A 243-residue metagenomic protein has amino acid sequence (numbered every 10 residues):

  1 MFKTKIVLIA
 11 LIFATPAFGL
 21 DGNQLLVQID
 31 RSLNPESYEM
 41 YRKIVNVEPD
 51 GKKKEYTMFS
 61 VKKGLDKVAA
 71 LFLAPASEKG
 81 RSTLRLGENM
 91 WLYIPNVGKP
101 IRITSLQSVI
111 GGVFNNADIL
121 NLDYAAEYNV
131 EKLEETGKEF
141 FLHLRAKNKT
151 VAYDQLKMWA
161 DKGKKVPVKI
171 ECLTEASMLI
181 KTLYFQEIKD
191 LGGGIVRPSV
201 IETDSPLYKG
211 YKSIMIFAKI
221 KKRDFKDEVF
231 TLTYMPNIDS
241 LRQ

Functional and structural regions predicted by a protein language model:
T4-T15: Sec-dependent N-terminal signal peptides
L20-S37, K43-V45, K52-K54, E78-D154 (+3 more regions): Flexible, processing/modification-adjacent segments and terminal tails in exported/periplasmic/extracellular proteins
Y41-S77: N-terminal, post-signal-peptide region of Sec/Tat-exported proteins
E48, K63, A74-S77, I94-P95 (+3 more regions): Acidic surface patches and DE-rich sequence motifs
F59-V61, R81-R85, L156-M158, M215: Broad, structure-driven detector of short, well-ordered beta-strand segments within folded domains
V61-G64, L86-G87, S105-I110, Q186-K189 (+1 more regions): A short, sequence-level motif marking secondary-structure junctions
G137-L232: Gly/Pro-enriched, hydrophobic low-complexity segments that function as extracytoplasmic propeptides/linkers
